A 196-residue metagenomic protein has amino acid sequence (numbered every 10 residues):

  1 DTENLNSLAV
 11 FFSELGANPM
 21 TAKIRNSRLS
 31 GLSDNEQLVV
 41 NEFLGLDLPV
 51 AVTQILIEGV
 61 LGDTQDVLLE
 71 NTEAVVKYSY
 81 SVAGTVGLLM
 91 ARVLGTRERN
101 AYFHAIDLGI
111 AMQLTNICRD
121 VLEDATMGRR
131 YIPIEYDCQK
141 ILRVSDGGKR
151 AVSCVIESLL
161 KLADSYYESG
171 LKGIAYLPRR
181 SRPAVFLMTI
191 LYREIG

Functional and structural regions predicted by a protein language model:
T2-M112, C118, L122-G196: Catalytic cores of Mg2+-dependent Asp-rich isoprenoid enzymes
